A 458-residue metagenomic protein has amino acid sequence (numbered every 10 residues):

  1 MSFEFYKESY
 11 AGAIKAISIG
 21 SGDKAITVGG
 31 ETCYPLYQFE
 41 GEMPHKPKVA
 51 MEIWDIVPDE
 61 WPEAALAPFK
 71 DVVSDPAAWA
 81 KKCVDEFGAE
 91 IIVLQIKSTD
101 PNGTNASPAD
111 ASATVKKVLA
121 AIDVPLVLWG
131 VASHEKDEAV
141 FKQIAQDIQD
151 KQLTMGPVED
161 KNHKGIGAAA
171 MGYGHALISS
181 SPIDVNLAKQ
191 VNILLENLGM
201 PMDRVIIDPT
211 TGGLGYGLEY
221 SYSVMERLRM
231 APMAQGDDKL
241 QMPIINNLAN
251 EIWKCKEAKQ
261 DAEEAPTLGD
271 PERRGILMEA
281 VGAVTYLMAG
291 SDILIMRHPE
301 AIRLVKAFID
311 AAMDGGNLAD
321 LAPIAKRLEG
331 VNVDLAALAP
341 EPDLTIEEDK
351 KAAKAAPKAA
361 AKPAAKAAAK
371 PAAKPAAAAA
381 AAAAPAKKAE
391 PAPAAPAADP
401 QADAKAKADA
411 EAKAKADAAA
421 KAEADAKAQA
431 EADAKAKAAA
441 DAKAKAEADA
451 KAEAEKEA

Functional and structural regions predicted by a protein language model:
M1-K70, N332-L335, P342-E348, K413 (+4 more regions): N-terminal amphipathic alpha-helix/helix-capping segment at the start of soluble metabolic enzymes
P47-I53, E90-L94, L126-V131, K151-P157 (+4 more regions): Hydrophobic faces of well-ordered beta-strands that scaffold small-molecule active sites in alpha/beta enzyme cores
A50-A78, G103-A106, G130-H134, G156-P157 (+1 more regions): Active-site mouth loops of central-metabolism enzymes
E60-A67, G88-V118, I122, L128-E135 (+1 more regions): Glycine-rich, proline-tolerant flexible connector loops at the mouths of alpha/beta enzymes
D71-K97: Catalytic domains of carbohydrate-active enzymes, especially glycoside hydrolases
K161-F308: Catalytic alpha/beta core domains of metabolic enzymes, predominantly
P271-L277, G282-A369: Structured C-terminal cap/extension of enzyme domains
A386-A458: Long, low-complexity, compositionally biased polyampholytic IDRs enriched for Lys/Glu and Gln/Arg
